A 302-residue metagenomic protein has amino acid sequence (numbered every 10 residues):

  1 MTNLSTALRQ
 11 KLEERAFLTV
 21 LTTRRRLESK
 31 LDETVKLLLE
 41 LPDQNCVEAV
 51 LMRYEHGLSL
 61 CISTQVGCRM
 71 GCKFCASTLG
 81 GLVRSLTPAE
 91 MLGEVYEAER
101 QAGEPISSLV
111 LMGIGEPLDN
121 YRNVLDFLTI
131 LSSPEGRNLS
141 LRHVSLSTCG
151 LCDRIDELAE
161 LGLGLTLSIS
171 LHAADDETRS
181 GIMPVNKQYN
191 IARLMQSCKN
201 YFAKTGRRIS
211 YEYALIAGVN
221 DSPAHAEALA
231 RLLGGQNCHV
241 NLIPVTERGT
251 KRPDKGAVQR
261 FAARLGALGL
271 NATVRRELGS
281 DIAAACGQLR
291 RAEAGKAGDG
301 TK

Functional and structural regions predicted by a protein language model:
M1-L58: Flexible, acidic/Gly-rich N-terminal and inter-domain linker regions that tether and position cofactor-handling modules
M1-L8, A267, G279-K302: Radical SAM enzyme core and accessory elements
K11, S29-L38, I155-D156, N220-D221 (+1 more regions): Short, solvent-exposed polar/charged micro-motifs at secondary-structure junctions
S29, S63-T64, S77, S147 (+1 more regions): Short linear Ser/Thr-Pro motifs
R53-E90: Canonical Radical SAM [4Fe-4S] cluster-binding loop centered on the CxxxCxxC motif and its immediate flanking residues
L79-S108: Conserved alpha-helical substructure of the radical SAM core
E99-S108, G113-L268, A272: Conserved AdoMet/S-adenosylmethionine-binding subsite of the radical SAM
